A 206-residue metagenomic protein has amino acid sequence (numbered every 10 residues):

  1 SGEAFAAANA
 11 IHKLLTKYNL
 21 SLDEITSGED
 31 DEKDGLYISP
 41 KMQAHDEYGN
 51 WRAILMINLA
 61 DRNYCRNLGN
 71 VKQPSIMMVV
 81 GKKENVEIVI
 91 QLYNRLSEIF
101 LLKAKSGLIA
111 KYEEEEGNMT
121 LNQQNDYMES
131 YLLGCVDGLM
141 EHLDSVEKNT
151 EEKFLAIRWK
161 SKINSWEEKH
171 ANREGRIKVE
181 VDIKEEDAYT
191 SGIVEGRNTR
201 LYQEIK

Functional and structural regions predicted by a protein language model:
S1-L14: Short, Lys/Glu-rich amphipathic helical modules
L20-K206: Extended, helix-rich structural scaffolds rather than catalytic motifs
